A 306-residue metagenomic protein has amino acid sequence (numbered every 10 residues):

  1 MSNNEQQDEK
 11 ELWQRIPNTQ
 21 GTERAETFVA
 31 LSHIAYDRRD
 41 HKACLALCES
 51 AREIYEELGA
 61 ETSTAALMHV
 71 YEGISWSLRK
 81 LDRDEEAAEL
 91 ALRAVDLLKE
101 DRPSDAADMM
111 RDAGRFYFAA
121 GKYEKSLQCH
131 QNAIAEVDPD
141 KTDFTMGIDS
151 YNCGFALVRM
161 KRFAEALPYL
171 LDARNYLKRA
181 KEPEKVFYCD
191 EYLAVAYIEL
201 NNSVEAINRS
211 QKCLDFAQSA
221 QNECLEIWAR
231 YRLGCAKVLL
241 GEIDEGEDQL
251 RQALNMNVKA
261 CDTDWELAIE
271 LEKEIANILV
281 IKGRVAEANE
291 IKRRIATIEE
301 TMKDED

Functional and structural regions predicted by a protein language model:
W13-Q14, R52-G59, R93-L97, N132-P139 (+4 more regions): Amphipathic alpha-helical segments of tetratricopeptide repeats
T19, G59-T62, D101-R102, K141 (+4 more regions): Structural signature of alpha-solenoid helical repeat scaffolds
T22, T62-A65, S104, F144 (+3 more regions): Residue signature of alpha-solenoid helical repeat architecture, marking inter-repeat boundaries and helix-start
E26, A65-H69, D108, I148 (+5 more regions): Residue register of alpha-helical TPR repeats
